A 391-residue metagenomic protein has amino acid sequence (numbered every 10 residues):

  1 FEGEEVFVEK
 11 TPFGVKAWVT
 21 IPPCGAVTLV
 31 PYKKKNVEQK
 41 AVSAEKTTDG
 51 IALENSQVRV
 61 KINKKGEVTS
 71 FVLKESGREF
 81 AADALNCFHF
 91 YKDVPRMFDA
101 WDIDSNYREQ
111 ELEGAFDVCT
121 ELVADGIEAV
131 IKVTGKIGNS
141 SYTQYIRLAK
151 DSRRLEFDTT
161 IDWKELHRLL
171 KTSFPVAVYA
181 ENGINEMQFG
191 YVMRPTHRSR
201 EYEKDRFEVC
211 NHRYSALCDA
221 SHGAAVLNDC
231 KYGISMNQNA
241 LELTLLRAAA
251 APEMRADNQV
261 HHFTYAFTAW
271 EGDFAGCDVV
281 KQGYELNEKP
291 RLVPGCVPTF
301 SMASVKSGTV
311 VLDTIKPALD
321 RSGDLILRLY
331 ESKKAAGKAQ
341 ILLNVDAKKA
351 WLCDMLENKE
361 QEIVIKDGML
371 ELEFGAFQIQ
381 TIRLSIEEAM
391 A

Functional and structural regions predicted by a protein language model:
F1-A391: C-terminal (or distal) subdomains of carbohydrate-active enzymes
